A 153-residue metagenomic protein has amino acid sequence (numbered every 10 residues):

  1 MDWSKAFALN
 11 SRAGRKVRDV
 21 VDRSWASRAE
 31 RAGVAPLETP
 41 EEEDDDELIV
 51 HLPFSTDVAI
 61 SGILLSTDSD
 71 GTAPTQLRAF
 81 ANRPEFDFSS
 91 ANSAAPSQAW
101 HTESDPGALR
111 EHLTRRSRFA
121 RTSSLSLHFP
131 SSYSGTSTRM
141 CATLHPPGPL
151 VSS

Functional and structural regions predicted by a protein language model:
M1-E47, F88-S89, P96-S104: N-terminal leader/pro-regions and domain N-caps
A35-A91, S117-S124, F129-S153: Aromatic, loop-rich ligand-recognition surfaces of beta-strand-rich domains
P106-T122: Short, surface-exposed tryptophan/glycine-enriched loops that mediate extracellular molecular recognition
